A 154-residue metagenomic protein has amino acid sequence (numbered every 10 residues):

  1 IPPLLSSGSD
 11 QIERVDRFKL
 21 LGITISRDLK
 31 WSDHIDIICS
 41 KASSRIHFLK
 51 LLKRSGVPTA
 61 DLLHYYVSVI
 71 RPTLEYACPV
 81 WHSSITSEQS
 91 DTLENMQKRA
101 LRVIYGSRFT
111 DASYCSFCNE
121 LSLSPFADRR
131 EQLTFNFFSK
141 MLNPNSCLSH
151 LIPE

Functional and structural regions predicted by a protein language model:
I1-E154: Hydrophobic/basic alpha-helical segments
